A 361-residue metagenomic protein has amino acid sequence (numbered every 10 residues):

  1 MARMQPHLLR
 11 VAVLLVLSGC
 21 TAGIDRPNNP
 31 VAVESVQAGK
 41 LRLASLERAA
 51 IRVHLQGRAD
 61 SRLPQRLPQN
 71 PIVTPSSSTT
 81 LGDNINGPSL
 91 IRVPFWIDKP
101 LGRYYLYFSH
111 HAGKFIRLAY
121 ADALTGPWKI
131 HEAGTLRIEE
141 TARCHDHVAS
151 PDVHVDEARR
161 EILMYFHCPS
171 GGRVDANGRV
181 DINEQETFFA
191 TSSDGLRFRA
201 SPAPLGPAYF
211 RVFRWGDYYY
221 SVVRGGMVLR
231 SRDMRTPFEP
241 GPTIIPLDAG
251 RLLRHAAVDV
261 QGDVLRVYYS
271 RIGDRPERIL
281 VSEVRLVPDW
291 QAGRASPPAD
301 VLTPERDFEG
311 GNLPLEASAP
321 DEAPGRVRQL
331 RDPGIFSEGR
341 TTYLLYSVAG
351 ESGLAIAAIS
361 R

Functional and structural regions predicted by a protein language model:
M1-R3: Short, Lys/Arg-enriched N-terminal segments with co-localized hydrophobic residues within the first ~10-30 amino acids
Q5-L14: Sec-dependent signal peptide recognition, specifically the positively charged N-region followed immediately by
S18-G19: C-terminal motif of bacterial Sec signal peptides marking the signal peptidase cleavage site
G23-S150, H154-H255, D259-R328, S337-R361: Beta-rich carbohydrate-recognition and catalytic domains
P333-I335: Short, surface-exposed beta-strand/loop micro-motifs that present aromatic residues
